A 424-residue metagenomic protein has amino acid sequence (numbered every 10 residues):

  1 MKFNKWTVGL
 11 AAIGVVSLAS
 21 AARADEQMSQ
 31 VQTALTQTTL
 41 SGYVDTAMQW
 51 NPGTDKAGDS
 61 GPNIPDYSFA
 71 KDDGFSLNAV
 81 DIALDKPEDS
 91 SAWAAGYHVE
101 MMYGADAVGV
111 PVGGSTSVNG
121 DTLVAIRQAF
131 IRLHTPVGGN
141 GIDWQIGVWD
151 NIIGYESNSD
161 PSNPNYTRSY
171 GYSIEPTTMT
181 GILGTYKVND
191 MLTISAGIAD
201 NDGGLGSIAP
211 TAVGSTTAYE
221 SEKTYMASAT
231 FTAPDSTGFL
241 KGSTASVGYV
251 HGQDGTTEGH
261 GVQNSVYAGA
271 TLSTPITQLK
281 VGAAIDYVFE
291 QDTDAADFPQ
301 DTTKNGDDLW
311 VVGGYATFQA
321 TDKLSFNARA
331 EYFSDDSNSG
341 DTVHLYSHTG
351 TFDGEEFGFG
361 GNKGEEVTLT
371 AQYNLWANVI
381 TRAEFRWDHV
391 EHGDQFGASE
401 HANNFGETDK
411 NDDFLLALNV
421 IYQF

Functional and structural regions predicted by a protein language model:
M1-A24: Gram-negative bacterial Sec-dependent N-terminal signal peptides
K2, S20, A83, V124 (+6 more regions): Short alpha-helical segments used as structural interaction elements across diverse proteins
F3, D66-F69, V110, T116-N119 (+1 more regions): Outer-membrane beta-barrel pore domains
E26-G204, P210, S221-M226, T230-F239 (+3 more regions): Outer membrane beta-barrel
G204-I208, V213-T217, D254-E258: Short helix-to-loop capping/linker segments positioned immediately adjacent to catalytic or ligand/cofactor-binding
T216-E220, T408: Alpha-helix capping and helix-loop boundary segments enriched in small/acidic/polar residues
